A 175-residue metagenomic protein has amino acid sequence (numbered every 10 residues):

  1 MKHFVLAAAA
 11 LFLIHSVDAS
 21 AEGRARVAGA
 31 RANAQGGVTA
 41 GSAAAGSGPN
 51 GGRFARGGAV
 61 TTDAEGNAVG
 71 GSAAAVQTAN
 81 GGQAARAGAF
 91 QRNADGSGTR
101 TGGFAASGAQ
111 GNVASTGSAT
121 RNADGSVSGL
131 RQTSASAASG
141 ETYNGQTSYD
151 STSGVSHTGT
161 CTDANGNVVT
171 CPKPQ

Functional and structural regions predicted by a protein language model:
K2-A8: Sec-dependent signal peptide recognition, specifically the positively charged N-region followed immediately by
V5, L13-E22: Sec/Tat signal peptide C-region and signal peptidase I cleavage site
A9-F12, R31: Short N-terminal leader segment in a subset of presequences, especially plant chloroplast and some mitochondrial
A21-Q175: Low-complexity repeat regions of mature extracellularly deployed or surface/particle-associated proteins
